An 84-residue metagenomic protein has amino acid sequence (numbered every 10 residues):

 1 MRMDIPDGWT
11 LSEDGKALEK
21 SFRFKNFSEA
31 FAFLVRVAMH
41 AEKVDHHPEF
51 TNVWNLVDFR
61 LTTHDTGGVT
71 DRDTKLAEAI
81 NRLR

Functional and structural regions predicted by a protein language model:
M1-G15: Short aromatic-glycine-(Arg/Gly/Cys) micro-motifs in beta-strand/loop hairpins
L11-E13, E49-N52: Short beta-strand
G15-A17, L56: A generic structural signal for beta-strand entry/edge sites
A17-K25: Short, well-ordered beta-strand elements within core beta-sheets of diverse protein domains
S28-V35: Short amphipathic alpha-helices within nucleic acid-binding modules
V35-R36, E78: Solvent-exposed alpha-helix faces
A38-P48: Short arginine-rich
V57-L83: C-terminal structural segments of small proteins and small subunits
